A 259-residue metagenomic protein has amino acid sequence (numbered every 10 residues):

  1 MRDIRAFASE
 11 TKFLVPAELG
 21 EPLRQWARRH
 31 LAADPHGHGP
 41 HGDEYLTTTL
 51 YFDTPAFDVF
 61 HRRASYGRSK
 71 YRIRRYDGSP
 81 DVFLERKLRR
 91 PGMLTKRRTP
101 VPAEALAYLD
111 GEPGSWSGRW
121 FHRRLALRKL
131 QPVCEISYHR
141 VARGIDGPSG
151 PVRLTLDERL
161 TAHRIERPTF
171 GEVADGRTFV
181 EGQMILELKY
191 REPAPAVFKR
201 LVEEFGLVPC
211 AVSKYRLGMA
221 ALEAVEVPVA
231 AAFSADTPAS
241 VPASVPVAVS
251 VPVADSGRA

Functional and structural regions predicted by a protein language model:
M1-A259: Phosphate-end processing signature that detects enzymes handling 5′-triphosphorylated RNA and polyphosphate
